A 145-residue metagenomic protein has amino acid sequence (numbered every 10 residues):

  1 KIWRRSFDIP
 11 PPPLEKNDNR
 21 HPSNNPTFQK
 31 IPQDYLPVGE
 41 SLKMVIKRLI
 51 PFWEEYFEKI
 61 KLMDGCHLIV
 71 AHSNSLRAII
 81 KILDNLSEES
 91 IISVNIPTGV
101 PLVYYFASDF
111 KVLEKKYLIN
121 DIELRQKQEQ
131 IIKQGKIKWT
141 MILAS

Functional and structural regions predicted by a protein language model:
K1, R5-D18, V38, L42-K43 (+3 more regions): Acidic, low-complexity terminal tails and accessory targeting/binding regions of phosphate-metabolizing enzymes
S23-N25, K30-P51: Alpha-helix-centered segments that form part of catalytic cores
I69-A71: Short beta-strand segments
